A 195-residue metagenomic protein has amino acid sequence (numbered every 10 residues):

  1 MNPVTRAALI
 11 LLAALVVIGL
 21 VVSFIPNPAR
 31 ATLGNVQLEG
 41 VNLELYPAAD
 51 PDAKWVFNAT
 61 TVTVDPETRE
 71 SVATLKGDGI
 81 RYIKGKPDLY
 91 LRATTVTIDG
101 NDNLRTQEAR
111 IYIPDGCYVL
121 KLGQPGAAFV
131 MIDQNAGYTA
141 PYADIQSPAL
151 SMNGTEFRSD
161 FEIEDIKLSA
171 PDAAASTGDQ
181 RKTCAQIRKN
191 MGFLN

Functional and structural regions predicted by a protein language model:
M1-N195: Mature-chain termini and adjacent capping regions
